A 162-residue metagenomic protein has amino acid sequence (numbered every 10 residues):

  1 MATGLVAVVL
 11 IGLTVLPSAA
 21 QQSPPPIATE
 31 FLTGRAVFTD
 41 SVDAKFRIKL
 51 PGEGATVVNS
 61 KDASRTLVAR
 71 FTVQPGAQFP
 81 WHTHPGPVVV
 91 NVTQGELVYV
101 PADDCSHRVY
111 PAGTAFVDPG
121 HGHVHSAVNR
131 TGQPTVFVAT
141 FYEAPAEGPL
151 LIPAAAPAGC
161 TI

Functional and structural regions predicted by a protein language model:
T3-T14: Bacterial N-terminal signal peptides
L13-R65, H107-V109, P153-I162: A short, N-terminal "cap"/entry segment at the start of jelly-roll beta-barrel domains of the cupin/DSBH fold
Q21, K61, F79, Y99 (+1 more regions): Membrane-topology and secretion signals of cell-surface/extracellular proteins
K61-S64, G76-V89: A short beta-loop-beta micro-motif enriched in histidine and acidic residues
V73, A102-G122: Short acidic-glycine-tyrosine-enriched beta hairpin
F79-H84, P101, R108, A127-N129: Short histidine-centered beta-strand/loop micro-motifs that create catalytic or ligand/metal-coordination sites
H84-D104, T114: Glycine- and acidic-residue-biased ligand/ion/polar-headgroup-sensing regions
S106, G120-G148: Ligand-binding loop in jelly-roll beta-barrel domains
